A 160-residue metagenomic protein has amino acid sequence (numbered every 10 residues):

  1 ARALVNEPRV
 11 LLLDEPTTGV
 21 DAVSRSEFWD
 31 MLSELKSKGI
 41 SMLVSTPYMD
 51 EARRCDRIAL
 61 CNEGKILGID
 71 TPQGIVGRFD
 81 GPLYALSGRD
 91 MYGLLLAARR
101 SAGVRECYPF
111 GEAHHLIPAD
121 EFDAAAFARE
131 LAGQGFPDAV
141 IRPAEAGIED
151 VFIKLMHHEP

Functional and structural regions predicted by a protein language model:
E7: Conserved catalytic motifs of ABC-family nucleotide-binding domains
L11-D14: Catalytic Walker B motif of ABC-type/P-loop ATPase nucleotide-binding domains
R25-K38: Helical segment within the ABC ATPase nucleotide-binding domain
G39-P47: Conserved H-loop
I69-D70: ABC ATPase "signature
D80-E159: Short, charged/small-residue-rich alpha-helical element at the C-terminal edge of ABC transporter nucleotide-binding
